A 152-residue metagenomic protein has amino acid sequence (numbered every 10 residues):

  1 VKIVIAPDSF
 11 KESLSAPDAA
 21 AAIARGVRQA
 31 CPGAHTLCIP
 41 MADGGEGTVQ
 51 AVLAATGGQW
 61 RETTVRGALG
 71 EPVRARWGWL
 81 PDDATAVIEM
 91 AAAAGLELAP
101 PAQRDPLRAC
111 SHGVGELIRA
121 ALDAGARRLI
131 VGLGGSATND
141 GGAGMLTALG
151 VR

Functional and structural regions predicted by a protein language model:
V1-R152: N-terminal loops that bind phosphate or other acidic moieties and the adjacent beta-alpha structural core
